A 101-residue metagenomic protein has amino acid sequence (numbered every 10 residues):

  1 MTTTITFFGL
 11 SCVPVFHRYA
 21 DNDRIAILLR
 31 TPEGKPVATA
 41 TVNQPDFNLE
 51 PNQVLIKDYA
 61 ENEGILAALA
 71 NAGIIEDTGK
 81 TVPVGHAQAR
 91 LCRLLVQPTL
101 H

Functional and structural regions predicted by a protein language model:
M1-A26, K35-A38, N43-P45, Q97-L100: Ser/Thr/Pro-rich, acidic low-complexity intrinsically disordered regulatory segments
F16, I27, A38-A40, P51-Q53 (+2 more regions): Generic local-structure boundary detector
R30-I74: Acidic, aromatic-enriched beta-alpha/helix-loop junctions
D58-H101: Short, compact, well-ordered microdomains
